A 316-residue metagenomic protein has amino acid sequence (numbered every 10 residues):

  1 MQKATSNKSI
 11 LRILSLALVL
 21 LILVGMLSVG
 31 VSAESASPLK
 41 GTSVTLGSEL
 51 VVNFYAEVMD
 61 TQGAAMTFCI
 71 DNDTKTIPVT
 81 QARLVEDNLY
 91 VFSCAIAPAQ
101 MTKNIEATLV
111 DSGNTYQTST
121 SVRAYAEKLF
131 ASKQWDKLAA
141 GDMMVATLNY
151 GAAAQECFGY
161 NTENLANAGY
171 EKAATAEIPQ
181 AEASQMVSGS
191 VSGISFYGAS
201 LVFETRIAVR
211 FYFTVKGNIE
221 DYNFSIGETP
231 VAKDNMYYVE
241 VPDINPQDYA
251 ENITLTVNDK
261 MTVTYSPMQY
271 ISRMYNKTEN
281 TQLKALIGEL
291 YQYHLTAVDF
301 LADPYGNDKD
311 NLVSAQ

Functional and structural regions predicted by a protein language model:
M1-S9: N-terminal secretory signal peptides that target proteins for export/translocation
K8-L23: Sec-dependent N-terminal signal peptides
L18, L27-V29, E220: Generic detector of short, well-ordered, non-transmembrane alpha-helical segments enriched in hydrophobic residues
L23-S37: Sec-dependent signal peptide cleavage junction
E34-Q316: Short, surface-exposed linear motifs at loops/turns and structural transition points
